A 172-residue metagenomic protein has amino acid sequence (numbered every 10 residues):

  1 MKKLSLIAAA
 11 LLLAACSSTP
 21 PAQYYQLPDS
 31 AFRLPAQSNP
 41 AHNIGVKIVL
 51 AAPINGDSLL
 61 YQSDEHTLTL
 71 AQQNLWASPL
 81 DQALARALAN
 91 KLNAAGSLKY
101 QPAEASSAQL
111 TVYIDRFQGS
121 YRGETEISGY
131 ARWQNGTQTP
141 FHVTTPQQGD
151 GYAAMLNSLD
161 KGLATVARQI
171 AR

Functional and structural regions predicted by a protein language model:
M1-C16: Sec-dependent bacterial lipoprotein signal peptides
C16-A77: A structural "domain/chain start" motif
S17-F32, N90, A94-G136: Surface-exposed short loop/turn segments
N43-I48, L60, Q109-I114, E126-Y130 (+1 more regions): Soluble periplasmic/extracytoplasmic beta-strand elements of cell-envelope proteins
V49-A51, D64, D115-F117, Y130-Q134 (+1 more regions): Solvent-exposed coil/turn segments that connect beta secondary-structure elements in extracytoplasmic/periplasmic
E65-L75, G136-R168: Short secondary-structure boundary motifs at beta->alpha junctions and helix caps
D81, A85, A89, D160-L163 (+1 more regions): Extracytoplasmic/secreted envelope proteins and their assembly/folding machinery, especially bacterial periplasmic
